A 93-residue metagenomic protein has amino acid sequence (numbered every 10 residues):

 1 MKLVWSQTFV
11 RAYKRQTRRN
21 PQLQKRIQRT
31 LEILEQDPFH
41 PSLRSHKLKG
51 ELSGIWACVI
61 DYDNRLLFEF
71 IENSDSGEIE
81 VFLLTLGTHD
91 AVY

Functional and structural regions predicted by a protein language model:
M1-K2: Absolute protein N-terminus
R11-Q16, P21-Q24, V59-R65, E69-Y93: Enriched for short, Lys/Arg-rich terminal
A12, R29-T30: A ubiquitous structural signal for well-ordered alpha-helices
R29, G50-L52, L67-E72: Short alpha-helical linear motifs
I33-A57: A short, surface-exposed loop/turn module that caps and links secondary-structure elements
